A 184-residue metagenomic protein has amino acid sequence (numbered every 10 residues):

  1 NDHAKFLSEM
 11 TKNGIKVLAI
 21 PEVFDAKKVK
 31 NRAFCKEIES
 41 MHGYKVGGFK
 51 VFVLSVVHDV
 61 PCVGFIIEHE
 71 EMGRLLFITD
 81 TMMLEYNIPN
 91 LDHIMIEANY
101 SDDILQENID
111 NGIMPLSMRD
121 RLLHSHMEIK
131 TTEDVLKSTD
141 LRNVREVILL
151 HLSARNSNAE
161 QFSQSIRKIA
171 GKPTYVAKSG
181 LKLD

Functional and structural regions predicted by a protein language model:
N1-A26: Di-metal (Zn2+ and/or Mg2+/Mn2+) metal-binding site signature of metallo-dependent hydrolases with the MBL/beta-CASP
N1-H3, H58, H151: Histidine-centered divalent metal-coordination motifs
A4-L7, K28-V29, C62-V63, N87-I88 (+2 more regions): Short glycine-/acidic-enriched loop or helix-start segments at secondary-structure transitions that form or flank
K5, E39-H93, L183-D184: Core dinuclear metal-dependent hydrolase active-site scaffold
I15, K30-M41, G48-V51, L91-I96 (+1 more regions): Active-site regions of enzymes building and remodeling cell-envelope glycoconjugates
V17-A19, F77, L149: Structural beta-sheet core signal
E22-V23, V56-V57, T79-M82, A98-Y100 (+2 more regions): Active-site metal-binding loops of divalent metal-dependent hydrolases
P89-G180: Cap/insert and terminal regions of metallo-dependent hydrolase folds
